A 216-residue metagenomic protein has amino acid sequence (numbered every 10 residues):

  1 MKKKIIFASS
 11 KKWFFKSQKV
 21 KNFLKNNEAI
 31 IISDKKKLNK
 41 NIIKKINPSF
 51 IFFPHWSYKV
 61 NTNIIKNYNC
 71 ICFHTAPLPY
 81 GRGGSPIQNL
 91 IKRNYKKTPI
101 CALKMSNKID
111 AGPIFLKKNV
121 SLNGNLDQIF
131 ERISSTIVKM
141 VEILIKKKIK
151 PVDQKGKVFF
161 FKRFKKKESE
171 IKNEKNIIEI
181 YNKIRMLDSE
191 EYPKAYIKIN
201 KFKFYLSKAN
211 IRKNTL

Functional and structural regions predicted by a protein language model:
M1-L216: One-carbon transfer enzymes
